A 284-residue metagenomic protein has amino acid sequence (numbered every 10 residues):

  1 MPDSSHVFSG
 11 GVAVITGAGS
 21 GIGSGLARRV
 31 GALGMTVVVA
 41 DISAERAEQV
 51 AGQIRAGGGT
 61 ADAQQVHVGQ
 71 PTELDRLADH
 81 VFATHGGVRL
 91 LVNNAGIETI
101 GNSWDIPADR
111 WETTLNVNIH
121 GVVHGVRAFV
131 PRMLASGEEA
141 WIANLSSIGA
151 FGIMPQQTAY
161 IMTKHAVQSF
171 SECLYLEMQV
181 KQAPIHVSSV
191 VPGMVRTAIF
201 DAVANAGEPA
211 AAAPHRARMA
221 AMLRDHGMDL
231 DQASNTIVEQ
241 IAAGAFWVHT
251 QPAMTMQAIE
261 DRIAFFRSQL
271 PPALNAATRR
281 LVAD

Functional and structural regions predicted by a protein language model:
V12, G19-G21: Conserved glycine-rich cofactor-binding loop
M35-Q49: Conserved glycine-rich Rossmann-like NAD(P)H-binding loop of the short-chain dehydrogenase/reductase
A44-E45, Q64-R76, A108: The beta1-alpha1 cofactor-binding region of Rossmann-like NAD(H)/NADP(H)-dependent oxidoreductases
N102-S103, P107-T113: Substrate-binding pocket helix/loop in short-chain dehydrogenase/reductase
V126, T163: Active-site helix of classical SDR
S147: Residue(s) in the substrate-gating loop at a strand-loop-helix junction that position the organic substrate next
Q179-Q251: SDR active-site lid
